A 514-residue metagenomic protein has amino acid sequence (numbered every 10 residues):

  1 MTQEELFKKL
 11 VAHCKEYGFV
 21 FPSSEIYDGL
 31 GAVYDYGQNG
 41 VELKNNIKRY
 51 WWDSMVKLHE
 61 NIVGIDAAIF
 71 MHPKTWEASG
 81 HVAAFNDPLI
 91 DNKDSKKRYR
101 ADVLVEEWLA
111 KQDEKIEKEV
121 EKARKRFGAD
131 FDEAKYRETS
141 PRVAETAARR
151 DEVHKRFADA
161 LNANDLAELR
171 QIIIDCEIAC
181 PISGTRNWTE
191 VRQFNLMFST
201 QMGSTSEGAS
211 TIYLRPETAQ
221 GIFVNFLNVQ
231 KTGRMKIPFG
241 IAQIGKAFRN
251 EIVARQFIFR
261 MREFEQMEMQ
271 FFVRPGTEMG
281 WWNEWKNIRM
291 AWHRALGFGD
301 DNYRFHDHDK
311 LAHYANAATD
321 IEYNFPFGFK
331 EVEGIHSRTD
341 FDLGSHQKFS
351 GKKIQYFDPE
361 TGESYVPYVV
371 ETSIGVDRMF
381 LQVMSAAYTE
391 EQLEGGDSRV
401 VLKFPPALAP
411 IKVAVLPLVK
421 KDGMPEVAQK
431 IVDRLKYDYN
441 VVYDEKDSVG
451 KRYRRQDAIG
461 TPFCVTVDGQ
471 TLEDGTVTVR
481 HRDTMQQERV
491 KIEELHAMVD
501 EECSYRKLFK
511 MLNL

Functional and structural regions predicted by a protein language model:
M1-L514: NTP/phosphate- and nucleic-acid-binding module
